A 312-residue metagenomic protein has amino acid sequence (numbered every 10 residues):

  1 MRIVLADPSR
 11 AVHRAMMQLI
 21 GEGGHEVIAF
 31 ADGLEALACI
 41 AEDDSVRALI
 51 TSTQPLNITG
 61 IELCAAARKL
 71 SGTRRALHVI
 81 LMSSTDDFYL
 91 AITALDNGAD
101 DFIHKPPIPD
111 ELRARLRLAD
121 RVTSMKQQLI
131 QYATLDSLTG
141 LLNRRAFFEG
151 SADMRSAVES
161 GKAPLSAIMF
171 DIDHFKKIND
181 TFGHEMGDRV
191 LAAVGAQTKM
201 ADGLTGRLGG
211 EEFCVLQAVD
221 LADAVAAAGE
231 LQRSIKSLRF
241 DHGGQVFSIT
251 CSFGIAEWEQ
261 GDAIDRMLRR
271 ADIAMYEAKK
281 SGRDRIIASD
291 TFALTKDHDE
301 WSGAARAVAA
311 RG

Functional and structural regions predicted by a protein language model:
P8-A29: Two-component/phosphorelay signaling modules centered on CheY-like receiver
Y89-S137, R145-S156, G206-R207: Signal-transducing coiled-coil linker helices
I130-E149, F170-H184, A192: Conserved nucleotide-binding and Mg2+-coordinating catalytic segments in signaling enzymes
I130-Q131, R144-P164, G195-A201, A218: Short regulatory alpha-helical coupling segments that immediately precede and/or link into cyclic nucleotide signaling
T134, G195-A222, S237: Conserved helix-loop-beta segment at the catalytic/binding core of cyclic-nucleotide signaling proteins
F175, V194, L208, F213 (+2 more regions): Hydrophobic framework residues that shape the active-site pocket of cyclic nucleotide turnover catalytic cores
T205, S252-Q260, R266-S281, I287-R311: Cyclic nucleotide signaling catalytic output domains
R207, I235-C251, M267: Catalytic core regions of nucleotide second-messenger enzymes
